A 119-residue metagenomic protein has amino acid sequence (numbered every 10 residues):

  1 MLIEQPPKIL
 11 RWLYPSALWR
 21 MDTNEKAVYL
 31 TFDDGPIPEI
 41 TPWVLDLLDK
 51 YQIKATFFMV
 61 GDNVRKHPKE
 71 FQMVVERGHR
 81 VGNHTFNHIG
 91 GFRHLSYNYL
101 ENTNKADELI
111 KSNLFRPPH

Functional and structural regions predicted by a protein language model:
L2-F92, K105, L109-S112: Active-site beta->alpha N-cap acidic-glycine motif
H94-E101: Alpha-helix N-cap and loop-to-helix initiation/capping positions
S112-H119: Internal catalytic-core helix/loop-beta-alpha segment that presents or stabilizes conserved functional determinants
